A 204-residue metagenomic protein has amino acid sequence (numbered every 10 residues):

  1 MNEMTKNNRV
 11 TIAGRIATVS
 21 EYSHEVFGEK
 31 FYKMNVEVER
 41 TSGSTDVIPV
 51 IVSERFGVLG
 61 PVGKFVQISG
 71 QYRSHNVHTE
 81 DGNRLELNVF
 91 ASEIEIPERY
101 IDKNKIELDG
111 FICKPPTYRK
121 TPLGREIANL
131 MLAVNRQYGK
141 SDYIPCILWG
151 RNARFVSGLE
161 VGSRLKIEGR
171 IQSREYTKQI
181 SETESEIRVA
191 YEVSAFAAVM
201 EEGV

Functional and structural regions predicted by a protein language model:
M1-V204: Single-stranded nucleic acid-binding surfaces, predominantly the OB-fold ssDNA-binding core
